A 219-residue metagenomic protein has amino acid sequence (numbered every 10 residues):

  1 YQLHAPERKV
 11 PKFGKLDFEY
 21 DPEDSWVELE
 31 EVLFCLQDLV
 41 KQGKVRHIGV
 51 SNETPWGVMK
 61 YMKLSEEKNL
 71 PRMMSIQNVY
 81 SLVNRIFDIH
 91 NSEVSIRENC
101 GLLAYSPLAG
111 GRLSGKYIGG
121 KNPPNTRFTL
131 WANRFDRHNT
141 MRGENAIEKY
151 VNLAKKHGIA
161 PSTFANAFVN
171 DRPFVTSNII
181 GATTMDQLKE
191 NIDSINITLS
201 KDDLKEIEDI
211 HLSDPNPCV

Functional and structural regions predicted by a protein language model:
A5-D209: Beta/alpha (TIM)-barrel catalytic core signal, keyed to glycine-rich beta->alpha loops juxtaposed to Asp/Glu that bind
N125, C218-V219: Short, hydrophobic secondary-structure boundary micro-motifs
L199, N216-C218: Short arginine-rich
